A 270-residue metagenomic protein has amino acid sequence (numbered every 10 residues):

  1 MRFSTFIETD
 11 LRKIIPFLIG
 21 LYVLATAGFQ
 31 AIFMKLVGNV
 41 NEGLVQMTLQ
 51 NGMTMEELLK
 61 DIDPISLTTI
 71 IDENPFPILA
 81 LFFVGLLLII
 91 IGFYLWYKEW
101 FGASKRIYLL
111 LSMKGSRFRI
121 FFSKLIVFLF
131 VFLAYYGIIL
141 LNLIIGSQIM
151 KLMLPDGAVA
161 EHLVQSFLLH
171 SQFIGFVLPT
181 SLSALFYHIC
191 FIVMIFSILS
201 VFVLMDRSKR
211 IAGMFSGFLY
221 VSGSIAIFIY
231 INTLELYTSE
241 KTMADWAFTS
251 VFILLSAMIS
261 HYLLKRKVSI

Functional and structural regions predicted by a protein language model:
M1-W96, F196-I270: Hydrophobic alpha-helical transmembrane segments
R2-F6, R117-F118, V177: Juxtamembrane loop-helix boundary motifs flanking transmembrane segments in multi-pass membrane proteins
T26, Q30-M34, D63-I90, S123-F196: Secretory targeting signals
F93-L109: Transmembrane helix boundary and interhelical loop/hinge segments in multi-pass membrane proteins
S104-Y108, I120, A184, H188 (+2 more regions): Short, well-structured alpha-helical interface segments that form or flank functional binding sites
S112-S116: Short helix-to-coil transition segments within interhelical loops that connect adjacent transmembrane helices
R117-F128, G217-F218: Membrane-interface alpha-helices at helix entry/exit sites of multi-pass transporters
R119, G175-L182, Y237-A244: Membrane-interfacial loop-to-transmembrane-helix junctions in polytopic alpha-helical membrane proteins
